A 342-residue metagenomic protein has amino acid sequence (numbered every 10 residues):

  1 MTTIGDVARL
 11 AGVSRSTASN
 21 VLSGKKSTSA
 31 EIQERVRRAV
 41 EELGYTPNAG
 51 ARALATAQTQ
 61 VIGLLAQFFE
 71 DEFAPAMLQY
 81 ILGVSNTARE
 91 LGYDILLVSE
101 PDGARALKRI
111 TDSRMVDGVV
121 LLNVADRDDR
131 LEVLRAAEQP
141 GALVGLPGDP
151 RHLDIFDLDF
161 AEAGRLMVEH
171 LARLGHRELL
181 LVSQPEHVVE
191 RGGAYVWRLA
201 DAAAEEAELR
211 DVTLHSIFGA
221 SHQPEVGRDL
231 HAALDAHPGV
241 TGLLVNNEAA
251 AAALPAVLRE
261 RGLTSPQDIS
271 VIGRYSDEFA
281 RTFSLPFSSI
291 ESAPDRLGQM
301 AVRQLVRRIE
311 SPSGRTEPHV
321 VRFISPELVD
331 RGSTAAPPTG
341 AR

Functional and structural regions predicted by a protein language model:
M1-Q60, A341-R342: N-terminal helix-turn-helix DNA-binding module of bacterial transcription factors
T2-G5, V61-E169, R173, A233-H237 (+1 more regions): Alpha-helical recognition/docking segments in bacterial nutrient-uptake and carbohydrate-utilization systems
T17, A57-E70, R177-E186: Short beta-strand segments enriched in small/hydrophobic residues
T46, E90-D94, P140, R177 (+2 more regions): Residue-level detector of anion-binding/catalytic polar loops
Q67-P75, V98-A104, F156-L166, V182-D229 (+4 more regions): Hinge/beta->alpha junction and helix N-cap segments in small-molecule ligand-binding domains
D117-L122, L180-S183, I217, H237-N247 (+1 more regions): Periplasmic-binding protein-like
H231, D235-R342: Flexible loop/turn connectors
